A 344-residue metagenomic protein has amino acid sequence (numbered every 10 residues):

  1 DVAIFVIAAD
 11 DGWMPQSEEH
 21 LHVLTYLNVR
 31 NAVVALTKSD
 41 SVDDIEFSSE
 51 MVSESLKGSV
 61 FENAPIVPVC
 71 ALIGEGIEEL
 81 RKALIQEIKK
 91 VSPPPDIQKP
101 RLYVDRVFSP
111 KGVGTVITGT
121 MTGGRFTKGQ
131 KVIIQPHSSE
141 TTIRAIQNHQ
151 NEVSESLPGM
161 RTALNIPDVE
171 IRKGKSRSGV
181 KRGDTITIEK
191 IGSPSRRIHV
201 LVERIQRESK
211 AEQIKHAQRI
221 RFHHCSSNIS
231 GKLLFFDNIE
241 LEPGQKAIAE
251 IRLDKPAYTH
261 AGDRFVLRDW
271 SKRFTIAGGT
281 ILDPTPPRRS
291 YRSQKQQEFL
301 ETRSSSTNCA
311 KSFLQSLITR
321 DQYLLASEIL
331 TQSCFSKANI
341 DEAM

Functional and structural regions predicted by a protein language model:
D1-H20, T25-F47: Conserved Switch II/interswitch segment of TRAFAC-class P-loop GTPases
V2-A3, N31-V34, F61-P65, Q322-L325: Short, surface-exposed connector motifs at secondary-structure boundaries
A8-G12, T37-S41, A71, H137 (+3 more regions): Short, ordered loop/turn segments at secondary-structure junctions
D10-D11, A71-G74, H137, V169 (+3 more regions): Short, surface-exposed acidic/glycine-rich loop or hinge patches that mediate macromolecular interfaces
P15-H22, E46-G58, E78, K82-Q86 (+9 more regions): Solvent-exposed alpha-helical segments within well-ordered globular domains of core cellular machineries
L21-V23, T120-M121, V266-W270: Short, solvent-exposed amphipathic alpha-helical segments in soluble enzyme and RNA/protein-processing domains
N31, S41-I45, E54, E170-M344: C-terminal effector modules of nucleic-acid-centric enzymes and ribosome-associated factors
E54-E208: Conserved catalytic-core segments of large NTP-driven translation/proteostasis enzymes
